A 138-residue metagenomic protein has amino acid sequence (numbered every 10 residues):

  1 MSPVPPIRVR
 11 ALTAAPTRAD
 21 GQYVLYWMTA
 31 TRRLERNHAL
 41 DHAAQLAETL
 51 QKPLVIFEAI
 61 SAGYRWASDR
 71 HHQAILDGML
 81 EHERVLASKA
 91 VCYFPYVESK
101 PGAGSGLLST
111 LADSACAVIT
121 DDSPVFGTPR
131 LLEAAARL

Functional and structural regions predicted by a protein language model:
M1-L138: Trp/Phe/Arg-rich N-terminal binding region typifying the photolyase-homology
